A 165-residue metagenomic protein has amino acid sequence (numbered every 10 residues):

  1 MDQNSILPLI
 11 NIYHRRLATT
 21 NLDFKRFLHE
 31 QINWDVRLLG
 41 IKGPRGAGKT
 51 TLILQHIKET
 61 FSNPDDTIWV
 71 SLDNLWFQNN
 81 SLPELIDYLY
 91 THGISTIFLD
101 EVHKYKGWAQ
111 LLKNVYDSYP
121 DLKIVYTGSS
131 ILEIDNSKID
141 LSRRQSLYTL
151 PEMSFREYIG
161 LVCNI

Functional and structural regions predicted by a protein language model:
M1-I165: Phosphate-binding site recognition
